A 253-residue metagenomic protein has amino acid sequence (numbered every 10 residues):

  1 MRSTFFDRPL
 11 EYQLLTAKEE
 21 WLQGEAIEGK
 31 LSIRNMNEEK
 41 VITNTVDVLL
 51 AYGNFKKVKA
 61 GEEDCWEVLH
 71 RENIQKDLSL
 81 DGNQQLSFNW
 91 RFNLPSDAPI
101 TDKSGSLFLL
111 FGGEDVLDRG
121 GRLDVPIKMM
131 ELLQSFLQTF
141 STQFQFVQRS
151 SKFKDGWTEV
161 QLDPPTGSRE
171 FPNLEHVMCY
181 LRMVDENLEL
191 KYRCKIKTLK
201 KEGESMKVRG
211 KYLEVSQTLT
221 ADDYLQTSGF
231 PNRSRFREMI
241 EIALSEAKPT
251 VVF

Functional and structural regions predicted by a protein language model:
M1-F253: Terminal, compositionally biased non-globular sequences in eukaryotic proteins
